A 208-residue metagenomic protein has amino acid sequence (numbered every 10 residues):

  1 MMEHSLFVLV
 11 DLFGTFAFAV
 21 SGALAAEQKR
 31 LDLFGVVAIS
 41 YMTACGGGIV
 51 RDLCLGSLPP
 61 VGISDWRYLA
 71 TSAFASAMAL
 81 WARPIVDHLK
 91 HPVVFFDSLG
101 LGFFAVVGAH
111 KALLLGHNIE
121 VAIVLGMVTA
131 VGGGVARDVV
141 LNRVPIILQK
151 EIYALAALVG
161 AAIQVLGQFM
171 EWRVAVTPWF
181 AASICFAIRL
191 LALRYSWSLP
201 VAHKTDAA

Functional and structural regions predicted by a protein language model:
M1-L6, L53-I63, V107-V121, V165-T177: Helix-coil boundary and interhelical linker segments in multi-pass alpha-helical membrane proteins
E3-T15, Y41, P60-F74, N118-A130: Structural signature of hydrophobic alpha-helical transmembrane segments
L6, V121, T129-V131, V135-A208: C-terminal transmembrane helix-loop-helix hairpin of multi-pass membrane proteins
A19-K29, D52, A77-K90, V135-P145 (+1 more regions): C-terminal ends of transmembrane helices
F34-M42, S64-L69, K90-L101, L125 (+2 more regions): Cytoplasmic-side transmembrane-helix entry/capping segments in multi-pass membrane proteins
A38-M42, I49-L55, V124, V128 (+2 more regions): Short, structured motif recognition centered on aromatic/hydrophobic residues
S40-G48, F96-H110, V128, I152-V165 (+2 more regions): Small-residue-rich segments of transmembrane alpha-helices in multi-pass membrane proteins, especially helix faces
A73-K111: Ordered, amphipathic secondary-structure segments that act as subunit-interaction surfaces in large macromolecular
